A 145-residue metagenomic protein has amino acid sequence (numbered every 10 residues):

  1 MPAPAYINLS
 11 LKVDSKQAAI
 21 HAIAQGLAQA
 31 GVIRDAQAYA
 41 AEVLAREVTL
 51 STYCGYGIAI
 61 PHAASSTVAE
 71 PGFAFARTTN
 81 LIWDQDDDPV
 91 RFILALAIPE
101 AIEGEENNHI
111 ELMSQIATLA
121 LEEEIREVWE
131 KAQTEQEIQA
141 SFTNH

Functional and structural regions predicted by a protein language model:
M1-H145: Cytosolic covalent-transfer regions centered on His/Cys nucleophiles that carry phosphoryl or persulfide groups
